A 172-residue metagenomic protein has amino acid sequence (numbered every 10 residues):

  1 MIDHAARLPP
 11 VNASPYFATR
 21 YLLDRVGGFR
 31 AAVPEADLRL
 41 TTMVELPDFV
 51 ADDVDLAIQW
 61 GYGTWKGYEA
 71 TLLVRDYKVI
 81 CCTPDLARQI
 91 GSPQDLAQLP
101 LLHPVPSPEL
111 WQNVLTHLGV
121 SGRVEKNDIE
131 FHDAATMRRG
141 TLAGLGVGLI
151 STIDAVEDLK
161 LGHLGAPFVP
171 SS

Functional and structural regions predicted by a protein language model:
M1-A5: Alpha-helical linker/hinge and terminal dimerization helices associated with HTH transcriptional regulators
A6-K66: Central regulatory/effector-binding core of bacterial HTH transcription factors
P15-Y16, P84-D85, P106-E109, A135 (+1 more regions): Alpha-helix/helix-capping structural signal
R39-F131: Acidic, Gly/Pro-rich loop/turn segments at junctions of secondary structure
E45, T136-R138, A155: Short, hydrophobic alpha-helical packing/hinge segments within bilobed ligand-binding/sensory domains
F49, L96, R139-G144, L159: Hydrophobic residues within well-ordered alpha-helices
G67-E69, D76, L142-S172: Beta-alpha-beta core module
